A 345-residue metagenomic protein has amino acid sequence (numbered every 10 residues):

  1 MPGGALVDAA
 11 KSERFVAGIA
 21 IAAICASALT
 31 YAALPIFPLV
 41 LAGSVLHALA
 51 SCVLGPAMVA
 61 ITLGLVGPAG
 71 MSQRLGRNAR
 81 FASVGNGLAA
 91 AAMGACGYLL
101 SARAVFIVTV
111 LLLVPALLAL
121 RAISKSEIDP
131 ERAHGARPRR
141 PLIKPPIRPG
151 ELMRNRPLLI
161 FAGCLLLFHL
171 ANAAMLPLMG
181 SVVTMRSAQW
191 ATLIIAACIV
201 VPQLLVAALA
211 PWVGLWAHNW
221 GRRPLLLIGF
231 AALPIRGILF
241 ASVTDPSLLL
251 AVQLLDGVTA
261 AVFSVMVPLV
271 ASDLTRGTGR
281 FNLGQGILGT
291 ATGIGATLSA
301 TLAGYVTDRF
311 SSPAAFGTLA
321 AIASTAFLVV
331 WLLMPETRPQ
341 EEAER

Functional and structural regions predicted by a protein language model:
M1-S12, L209-G221, T307: Helix-to-loop junctions at the C-terminal end of transmembrane segments in multipass secondary transporters
F15-L29, V110, P224-L239: Structural signature of the two symmetry-related core transmembrane helices
A32-G43, A241-V252: Helix-loop junctions at membrane interfaces in 12-TM secondary transporters
V45-S83, V270, G277-G279: Cytoplasmic helix-loop-helix junction between adjacent transmembrane helices in 12-TM secondary transporters
V105-R121, F316-L332: Symmetry-related core transmembrane helices of the 12-TM Major Facilitator Superfamily/SLC fold
K125-F161, R345: Juxtamembrane intracellular "pre-TM" segments in multi-pass secondary transporters
P177-L193: Short amphipathic helix-loop junctions that connect adjacent transmembrane helices in Major Facilitator Superfamily/SLC
R280-R309: A late C-terminal transmembrane helix in Major Facilitator Superfamily
